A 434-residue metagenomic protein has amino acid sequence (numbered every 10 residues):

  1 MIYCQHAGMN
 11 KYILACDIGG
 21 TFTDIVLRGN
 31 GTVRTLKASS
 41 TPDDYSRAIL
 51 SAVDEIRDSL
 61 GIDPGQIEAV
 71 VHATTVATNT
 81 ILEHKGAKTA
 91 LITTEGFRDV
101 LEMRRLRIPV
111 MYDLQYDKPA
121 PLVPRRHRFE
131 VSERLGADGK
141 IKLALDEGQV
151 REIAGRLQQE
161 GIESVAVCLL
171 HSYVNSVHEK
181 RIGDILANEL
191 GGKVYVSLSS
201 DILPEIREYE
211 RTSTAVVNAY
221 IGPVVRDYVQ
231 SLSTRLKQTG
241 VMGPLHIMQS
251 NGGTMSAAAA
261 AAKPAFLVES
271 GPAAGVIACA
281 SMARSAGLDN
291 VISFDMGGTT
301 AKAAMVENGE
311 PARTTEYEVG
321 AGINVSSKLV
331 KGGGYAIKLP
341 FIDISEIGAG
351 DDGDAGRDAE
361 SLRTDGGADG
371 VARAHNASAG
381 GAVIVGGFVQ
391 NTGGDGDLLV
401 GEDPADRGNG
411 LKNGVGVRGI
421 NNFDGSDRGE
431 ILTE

Functional and structural regions predicted by a protein language model:
I2-R357, G366, R373, A379: N-terminally biased helix-coil "hinge/interface" segments that flank
P64, G86, G161, T392 (+3 more regions): Generic low-complexity, intrinsically disordered sequence content enriched in small uncharged/hydrophobic residues
A355-T364, A368, A372-A382, T392-G393 (+4 more regions): Short linear motifs in low-complexity or flexible loops
V385: Acidic, glycine-rich loop-and-strand cores that form catalytic or ligand-binding grooves in diverse globular domains
D395-L399, G410-E434: Polybasic, low-complexity intrinsically disordered segments
